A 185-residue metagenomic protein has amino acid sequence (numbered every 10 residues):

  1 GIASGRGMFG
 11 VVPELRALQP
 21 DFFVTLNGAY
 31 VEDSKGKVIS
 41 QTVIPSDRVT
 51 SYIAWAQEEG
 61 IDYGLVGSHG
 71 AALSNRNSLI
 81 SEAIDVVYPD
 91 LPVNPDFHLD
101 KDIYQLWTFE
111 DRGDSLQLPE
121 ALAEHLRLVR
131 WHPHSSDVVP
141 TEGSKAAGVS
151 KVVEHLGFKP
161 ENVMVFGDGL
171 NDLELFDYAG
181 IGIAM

Functional and structural regions predicted by a protein language model:
G1, V24, M164-F166, I183: Hydrophobic/aromatic beta-strand patches that form the interior of the parallel beta-sheet core in alpha/beta enzyme
G1-I80: Active-site phosphate-binding/coordination module
L18, Y178-A179: Structural motif
P20-G28, I84-D85, L128-R130, G182-M185: Short hydrophobic/aromatic-enriched beta-strand-loop microsegments
Q41, D137-T141, A184: Pocket-edge positions in alpha/beta enzyme catalytic cores
W55, E59-Y178: Conserved acidic, metal-coordinating active-site core of Asp-based, Mg2+-dependent phosphoryl-transfer enzymes
